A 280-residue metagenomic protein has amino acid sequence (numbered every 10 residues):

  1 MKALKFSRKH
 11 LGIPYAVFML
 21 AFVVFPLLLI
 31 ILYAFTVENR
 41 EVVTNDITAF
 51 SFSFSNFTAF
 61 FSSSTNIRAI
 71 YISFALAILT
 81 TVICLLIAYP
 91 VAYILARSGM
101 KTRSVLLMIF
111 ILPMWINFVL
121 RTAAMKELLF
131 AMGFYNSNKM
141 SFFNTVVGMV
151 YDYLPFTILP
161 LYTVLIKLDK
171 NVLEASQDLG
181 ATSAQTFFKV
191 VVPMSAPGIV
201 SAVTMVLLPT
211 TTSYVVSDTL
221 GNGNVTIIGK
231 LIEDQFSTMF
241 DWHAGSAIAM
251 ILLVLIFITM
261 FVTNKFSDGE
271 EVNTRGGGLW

Functional and structural regions predicted by a protein language model:
L4-E41, T58-I166, M194, G198 (+3 more regions): Membrane-water interface segments at the C-terminal ends of transmembrane alpha-helices in multi-pass inner-membrane
R40-F61, G180: Perimembrane loop-to-helix junctions flanking transmembrane segments
V42-A49, Y214-F240, G277-W280: Glycine-rich helix-loop "coupling/hinge" segments at transmembrane-helix boundaries in multipass transporters
Y162-V172, S183: Membrane-helix/interface signature in polytopic inner-membrane proteins
S176: The alpha-helix within a helix-turn-helix
L179-G180, P193: Glycine/proline-centered hinge or cleavage motifs at structural transition points of membrane proteins
F266-W280: Short cytosolic juxtamembrane segments of multi-pass membrane proteins
